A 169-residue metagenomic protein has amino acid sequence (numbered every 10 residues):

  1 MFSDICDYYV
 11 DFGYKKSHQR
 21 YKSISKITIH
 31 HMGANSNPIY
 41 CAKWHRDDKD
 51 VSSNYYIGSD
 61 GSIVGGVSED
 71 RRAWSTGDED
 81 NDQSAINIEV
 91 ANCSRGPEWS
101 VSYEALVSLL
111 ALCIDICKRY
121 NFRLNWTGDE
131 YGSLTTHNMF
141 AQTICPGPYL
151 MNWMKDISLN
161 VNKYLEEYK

Functional and structural regions predicted by a protein language model:
M1-D82, C145, Y168: N-terminal catalytic cores of peptidoglycan-degrading enzymes
M1-Y21, S94-K169: Basic/polar, cationic surfaces and motifs that engage anionic cell-wall and phosphate/carboxylate ligands
K26, A85-N87, S133-T135: Structural preference for beta-strand elements that scaffold enzyme active sites
G33, S84-E98, M139: Cell-envelope and extracellular/periplasmic
N81-S84, N160-V161: Short, charged/polar low-complexity linear motifs in solvent-exposed/disordered segments
